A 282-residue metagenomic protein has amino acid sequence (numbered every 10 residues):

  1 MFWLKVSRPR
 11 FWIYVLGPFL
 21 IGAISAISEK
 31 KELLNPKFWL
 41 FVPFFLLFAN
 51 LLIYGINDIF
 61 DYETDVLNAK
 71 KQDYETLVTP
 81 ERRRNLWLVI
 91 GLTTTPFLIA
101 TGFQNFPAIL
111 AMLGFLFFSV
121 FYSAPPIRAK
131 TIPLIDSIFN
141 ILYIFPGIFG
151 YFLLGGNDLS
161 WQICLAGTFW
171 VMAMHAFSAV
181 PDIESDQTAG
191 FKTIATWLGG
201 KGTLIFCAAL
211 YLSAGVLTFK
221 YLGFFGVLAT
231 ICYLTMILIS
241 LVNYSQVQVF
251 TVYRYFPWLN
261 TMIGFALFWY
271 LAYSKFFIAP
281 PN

Functional and structural regions predicted by a protein language model:
F2-K5, Y74-D158, S240: Intramembrane alpha-helical segments
S7-Y14, T79-I90, I135-N140, G200-A208 (+1 more regions): Select subsegments of transmembrane alpha-helices in polytopic membrane proteins, especially boundary-proximal
L16-G22, S137-F152, T196-G200, R254-L271: Small-residue-rich segments of transmembrane alpha-helices in multi-pass membrane proteins, especially helix faces
G17-F60, F97-L98, A108-V120, N157-F177: Membrane-embedded alpha-helical segments that form the functional core of polytopic membrane enzymes, especially those
K31-L33, R128-I132, D158, D182 (+1 more regions): Membrane-interface helix-boundary motifs at transmembrane edges
F45-Y74, V171-A195: Acidic (Asp/Glu-rich) catalytic motifs at the cytosolic membrane interface
Y62-M112, F191-F225: Multi-pass membrane catalytic core of lipid/isoprenoid biosynthesis enzymes
G202, F224-N282: Extended hydrophobic alpha-helices typical of membrane-associated regions
